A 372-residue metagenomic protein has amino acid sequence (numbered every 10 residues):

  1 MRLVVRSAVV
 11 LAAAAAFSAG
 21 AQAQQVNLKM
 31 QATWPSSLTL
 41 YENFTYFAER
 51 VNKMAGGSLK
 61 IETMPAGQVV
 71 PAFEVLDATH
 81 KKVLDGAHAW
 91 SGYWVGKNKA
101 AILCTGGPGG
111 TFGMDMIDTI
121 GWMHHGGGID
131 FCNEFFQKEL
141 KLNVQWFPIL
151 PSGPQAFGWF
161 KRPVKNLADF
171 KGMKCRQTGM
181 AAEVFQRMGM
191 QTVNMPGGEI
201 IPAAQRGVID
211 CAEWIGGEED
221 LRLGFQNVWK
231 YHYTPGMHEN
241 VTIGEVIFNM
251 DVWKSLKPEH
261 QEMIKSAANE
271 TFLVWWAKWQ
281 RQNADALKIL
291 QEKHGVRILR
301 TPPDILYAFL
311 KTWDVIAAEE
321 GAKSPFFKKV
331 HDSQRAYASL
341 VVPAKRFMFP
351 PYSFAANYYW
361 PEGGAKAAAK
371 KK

Functional and structural regions predicted by a protein language model:
M1-V9: Bacterial N-terminal signal peptides that target proteins for export
V9-V10, V51: Hydrophobic aliphatic residue packing
V10-L11, A21: Cleavable N-terminal signal peptides
F17-A23: Sec/Tat signal peptide C-region and signal peptidase I cleavage site
Q24-T119, Q137-K372: N-terminal secretory/targeting leader peptides
M114, H124-G127: N-terminal presequences and immediately downstream first alpha-helices
D118-G121, I129-F131: Divalent-metal coordination cores built from histidine and acidic residues
G127-K141: Hinge/lid segment of periplasmic solute-binding proteins
